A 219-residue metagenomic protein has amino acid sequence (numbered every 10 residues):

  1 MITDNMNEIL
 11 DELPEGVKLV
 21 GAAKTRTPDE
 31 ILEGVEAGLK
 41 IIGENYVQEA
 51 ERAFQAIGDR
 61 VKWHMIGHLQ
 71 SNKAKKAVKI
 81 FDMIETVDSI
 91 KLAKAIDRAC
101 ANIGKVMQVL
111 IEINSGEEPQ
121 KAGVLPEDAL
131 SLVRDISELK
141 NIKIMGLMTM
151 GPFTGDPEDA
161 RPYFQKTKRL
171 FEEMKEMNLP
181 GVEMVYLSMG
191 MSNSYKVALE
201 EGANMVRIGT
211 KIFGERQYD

Functional and structural regions predicted by a protein language model:
M1-N193, L199-E201, F213: Conserved alpha/beta-domain cores
A203-D219: Gly/Pro- and small hydrophobic-enriched strand-loop and loop-to-helix capping segments that sit at the rims
